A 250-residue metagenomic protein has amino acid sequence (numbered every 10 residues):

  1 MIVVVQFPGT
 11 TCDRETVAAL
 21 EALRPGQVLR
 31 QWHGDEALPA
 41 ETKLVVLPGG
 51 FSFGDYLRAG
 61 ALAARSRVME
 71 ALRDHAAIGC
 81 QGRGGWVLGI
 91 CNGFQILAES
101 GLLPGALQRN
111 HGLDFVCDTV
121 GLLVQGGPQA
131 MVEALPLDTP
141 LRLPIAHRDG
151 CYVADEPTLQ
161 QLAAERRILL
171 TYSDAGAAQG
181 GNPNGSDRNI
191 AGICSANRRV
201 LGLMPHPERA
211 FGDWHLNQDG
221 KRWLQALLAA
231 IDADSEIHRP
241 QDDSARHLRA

Functional and structural regions predicted by a protein language model:
M1, D138-P140, S195-V200: Beta-strand-turn-beta hairpins that frame and shape the catalytic cleft of phosphate-ester-processing enzymes
M1-I90, L97-P104, N110-V116, L123 (+2 more regions): N-terminal beta1-alpha1 cap of cysteine-dependent amidohydrolase-like domains
T10-C12, S52-G54, Q95, Q129-M131 (+3 more regions): Short, acidic Gly/Pro/Ser/Thr-rich loop/turn segments
I78, R83-G84, A164-R166, A196: Structured helix-beta-strand junction loops
I90, A146, P205: Single, functionally critical "micro-switch" positions that shape active/binding sites and transmembrane helices
L102-D187: Pocket-forming structural segment of enzyme catalytic cores
I190-W214, W223: A glycine-centered loop/beta-turn motif at secondary-structure junctions
